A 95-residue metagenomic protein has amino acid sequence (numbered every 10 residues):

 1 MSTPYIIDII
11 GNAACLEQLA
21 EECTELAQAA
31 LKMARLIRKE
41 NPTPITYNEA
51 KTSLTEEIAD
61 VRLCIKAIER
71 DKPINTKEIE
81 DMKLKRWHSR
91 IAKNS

Functional and structural regions predicted by a protein language model:
M1-I58, R62-S95: Flexible "arm" and connector segments at domain edges
